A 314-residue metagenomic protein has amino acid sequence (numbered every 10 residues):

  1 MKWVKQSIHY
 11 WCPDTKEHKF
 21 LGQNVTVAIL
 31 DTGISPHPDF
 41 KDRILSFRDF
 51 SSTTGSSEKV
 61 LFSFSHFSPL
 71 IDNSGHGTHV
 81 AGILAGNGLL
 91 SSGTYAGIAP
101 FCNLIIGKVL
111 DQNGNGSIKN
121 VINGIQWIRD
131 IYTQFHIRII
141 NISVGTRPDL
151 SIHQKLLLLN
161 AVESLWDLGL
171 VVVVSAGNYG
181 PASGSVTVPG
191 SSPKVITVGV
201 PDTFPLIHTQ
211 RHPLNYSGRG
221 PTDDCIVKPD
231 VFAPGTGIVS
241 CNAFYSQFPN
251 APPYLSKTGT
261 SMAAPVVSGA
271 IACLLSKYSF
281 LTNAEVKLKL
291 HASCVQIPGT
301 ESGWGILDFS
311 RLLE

Functional and structural regions predicted by a protein language model:
M1-T26, P38-D39, S151, H212 (+1 more regions): Protease zymogen maturation seam
K16-R48, T54, F67-K119, F135-R138 (+4 more regions): Subtilisin-like serine protease catalytic core
L21, E163-D167, F232: Anion (oxyanion) recognition and catalysis
D31, L45-G55, G190-S276: Extracellular S/T/G-rich loop segment that most often corresponds to the catalytic His/Ser-adjacent loop
G33-S35, F50-S52, L90, L110-G114 (+7 more regions): Solvent-exposed loop/turn segments at secondary-structure junctions within structured extracellular/periplasmic domains
A81-L84, I105-D111, S185, G235-W304: Hydrolase catalytic cores
N87, V109-K194, D223-I226, F244-T258 (+2 more regions): Substrate-binding/access-modulating region of protease and related hydrolase catalytic domains
G177, R311-E314: Secreted peptidase-domain scaffold signal
